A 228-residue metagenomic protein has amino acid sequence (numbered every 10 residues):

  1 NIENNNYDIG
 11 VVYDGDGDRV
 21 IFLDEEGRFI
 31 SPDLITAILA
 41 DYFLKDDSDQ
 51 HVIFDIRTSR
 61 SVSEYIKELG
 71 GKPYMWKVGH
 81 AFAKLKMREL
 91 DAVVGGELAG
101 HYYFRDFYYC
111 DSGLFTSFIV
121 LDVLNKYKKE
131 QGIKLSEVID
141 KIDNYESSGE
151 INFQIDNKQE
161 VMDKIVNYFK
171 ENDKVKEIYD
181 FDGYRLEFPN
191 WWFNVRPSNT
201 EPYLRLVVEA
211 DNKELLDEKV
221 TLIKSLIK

Functional and structural regions predicted by a protein language model:
N1-I2, A40, A83: Generic hydrophobic alpha-helical segments
N1-L23: N-terminal small/polar loop signature for handling phosphorylated ligands or for N-terminal nucleophile
E3, S31-I35, E187: Short secondary-structure boundary/capping elements
I9, K45-K228: Phosphate-binding and adjacent anionic-ligand microenvironments
Y13-G15, F29-L34, Y108-D111: Short glycine/threonine-rich catalytic loop with a Thr-x-Gly-x-Asp
G15, E26, I35, R57 (+1 more regions): Short, ordered loop/turn segments at secondary-structure junctions
R19-T36, V62-S63: Short Gly/Thr/Asp-enriched flexible loops that form oxyanion-binding sites at enzyme active sites
L34-S48: Structural motif
